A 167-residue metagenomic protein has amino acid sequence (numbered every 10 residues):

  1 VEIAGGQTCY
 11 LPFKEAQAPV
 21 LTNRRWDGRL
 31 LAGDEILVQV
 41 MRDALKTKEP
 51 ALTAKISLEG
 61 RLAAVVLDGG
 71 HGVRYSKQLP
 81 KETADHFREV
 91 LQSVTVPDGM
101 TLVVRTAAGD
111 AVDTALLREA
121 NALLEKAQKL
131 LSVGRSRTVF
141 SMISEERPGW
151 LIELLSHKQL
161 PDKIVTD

Functional and structural regions predicted by a protein language model:
V1: Short aromatic-glycine-enriched beta-strand elements
G5-G6, K55: Short solvent-exposed strand/turn elements
G6-L21, V66: A short macromolecule-binding patch
N23-R29: Short, surface-exposed secondary-structure edge patches
R29-D167: OB-fold/S1-family RNA-binding modules
